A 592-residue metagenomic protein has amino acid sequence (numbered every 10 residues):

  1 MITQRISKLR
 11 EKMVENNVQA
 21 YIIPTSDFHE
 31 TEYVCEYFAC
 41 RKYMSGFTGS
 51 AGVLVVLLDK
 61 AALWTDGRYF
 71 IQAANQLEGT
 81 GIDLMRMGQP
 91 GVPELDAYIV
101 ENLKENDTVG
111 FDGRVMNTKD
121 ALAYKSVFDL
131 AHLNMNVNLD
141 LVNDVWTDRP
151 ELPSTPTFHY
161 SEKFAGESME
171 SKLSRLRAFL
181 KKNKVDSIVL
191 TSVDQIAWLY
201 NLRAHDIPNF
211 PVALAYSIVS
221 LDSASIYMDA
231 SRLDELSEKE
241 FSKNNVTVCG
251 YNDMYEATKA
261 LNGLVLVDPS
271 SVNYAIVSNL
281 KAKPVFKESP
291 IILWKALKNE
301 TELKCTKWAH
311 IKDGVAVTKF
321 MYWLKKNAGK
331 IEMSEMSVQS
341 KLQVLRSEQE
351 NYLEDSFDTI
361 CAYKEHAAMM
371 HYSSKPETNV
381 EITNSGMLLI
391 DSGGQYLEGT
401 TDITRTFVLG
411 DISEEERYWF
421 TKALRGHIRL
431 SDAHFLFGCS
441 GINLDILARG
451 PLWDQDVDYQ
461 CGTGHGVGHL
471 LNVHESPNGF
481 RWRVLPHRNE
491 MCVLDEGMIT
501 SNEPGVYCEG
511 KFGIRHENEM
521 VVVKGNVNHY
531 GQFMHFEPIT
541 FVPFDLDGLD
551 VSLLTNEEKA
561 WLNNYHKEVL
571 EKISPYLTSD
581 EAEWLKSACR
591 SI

Functional and structural regions predicted by a protein language model:
M1-I592: Active-site neighborhoods and metal-handling regions in enzymes and metal-associated proteins
